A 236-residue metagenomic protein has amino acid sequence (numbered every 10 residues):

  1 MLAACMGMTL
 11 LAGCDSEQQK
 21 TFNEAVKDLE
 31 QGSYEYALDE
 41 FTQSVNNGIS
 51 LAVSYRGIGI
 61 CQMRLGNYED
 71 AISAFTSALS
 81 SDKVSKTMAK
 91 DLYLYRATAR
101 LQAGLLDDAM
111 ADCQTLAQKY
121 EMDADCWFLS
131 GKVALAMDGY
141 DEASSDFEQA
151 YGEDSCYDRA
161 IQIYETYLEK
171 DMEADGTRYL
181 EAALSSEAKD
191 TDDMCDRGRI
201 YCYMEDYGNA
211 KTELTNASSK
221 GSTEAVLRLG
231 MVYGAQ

Functional and structural regions predicted by a protein language model:
Q19-K20, V53, I60, T87-D91 (+5 more regions): Start-of-helix register in tetratricopeptide repeats
E30-Q31, R64, Q102-A103, A136-M137 (+3 more regions): Register position in tetratricopeptide repeats
I49, K83, T87, E121 (+3 more regions): Short coil turns that delineate tetratricopeptide repeat
G57, R64, M88-Y95, L129 (+3 more regions): Canonical tetratricopeptide repeat
